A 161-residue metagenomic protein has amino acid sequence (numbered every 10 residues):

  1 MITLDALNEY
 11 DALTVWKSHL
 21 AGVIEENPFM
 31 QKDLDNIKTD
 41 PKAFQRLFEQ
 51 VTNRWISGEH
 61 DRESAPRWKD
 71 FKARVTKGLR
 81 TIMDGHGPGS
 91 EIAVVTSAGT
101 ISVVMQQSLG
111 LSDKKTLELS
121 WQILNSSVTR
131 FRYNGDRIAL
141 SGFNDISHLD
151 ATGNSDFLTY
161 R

Functional and structural regions predicted by a protein language model:
M1-A6, K32, F44, F48 (+1 more regions): Conserved histidine-centered catalytic loops in small-molecule metabolism enzymes
M1-E49: Phosphate-coordination/substrate-recognition cap region in phosphate-metabolizing enzymes
I2, S112-R137: Domain-level recognition of soluble alpha/beta enzyme cores, biased toward histidine phosphatases/phosphomutases
A12-S18, Q107, T152-S155: Short aromatic-enriched loop/helix-cap "lid" or pocket-rim segments at secondary-structure transitions that line
I56-D70: Surface-exposed cleft-lining segments at the edges of enzyme active sites
I82-S90: Glycine-rich phosphate-binding loop signature in dinucleotide/nucleotide-binding domains
S90-T96: Beta-strand elements within well-structured catalytic alpha/beta cores of enzymes that handle phosphate/sulfate esters
